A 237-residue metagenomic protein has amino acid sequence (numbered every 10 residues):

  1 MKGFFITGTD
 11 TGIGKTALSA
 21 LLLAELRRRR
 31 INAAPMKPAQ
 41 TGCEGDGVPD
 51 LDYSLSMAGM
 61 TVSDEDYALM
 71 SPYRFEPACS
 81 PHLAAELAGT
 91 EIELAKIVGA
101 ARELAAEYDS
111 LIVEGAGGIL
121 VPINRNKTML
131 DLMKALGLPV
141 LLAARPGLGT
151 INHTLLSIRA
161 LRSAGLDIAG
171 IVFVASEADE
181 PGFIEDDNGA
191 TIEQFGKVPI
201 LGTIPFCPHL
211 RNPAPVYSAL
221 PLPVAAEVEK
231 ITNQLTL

Functional and structural regions predicted by a protein language model:
G3, A17-E91, A95, R102-E103: N-terminal phosphate/diphosphate-binding loop that engages ATP/GTP or pyrophosphate donors across diverse enzyme folds
I6-T7: Hydrophobic anchor at the beta1->P-loop junction of P-loop NTPases
I13-G14: Conserved glycine(s) of the Walker
K37, L141-A144, A169-A175: Short internal beta-strands
I97, A101-K127: Switch II (G3) loop of P-loop NTPases
N124-G147: Inter-motif core of Ras-like GTPase G domains
R159-L237: C-terminal lobe/tail of nucleotide-utilizing enzymes
